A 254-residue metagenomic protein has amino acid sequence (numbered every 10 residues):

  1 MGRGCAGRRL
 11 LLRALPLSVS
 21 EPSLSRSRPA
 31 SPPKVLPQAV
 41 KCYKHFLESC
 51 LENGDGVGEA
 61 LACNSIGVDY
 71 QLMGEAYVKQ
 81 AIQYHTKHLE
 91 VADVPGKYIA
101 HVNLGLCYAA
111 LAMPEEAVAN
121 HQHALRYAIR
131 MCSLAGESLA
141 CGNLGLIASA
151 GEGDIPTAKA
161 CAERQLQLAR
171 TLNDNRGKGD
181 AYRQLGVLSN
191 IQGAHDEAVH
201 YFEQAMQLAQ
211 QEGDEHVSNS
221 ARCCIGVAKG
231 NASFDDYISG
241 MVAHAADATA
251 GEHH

Functional and structural regions predicted by a protein language model:
M1, L11, E21-P32, V57-G74 (+5 more regions): Conserved alpha-helical positions within TPR/SEL1-like repeat arrays
K34, G74-A76, A112, E152-G153 (+1 more regions): Residue-level detector of the short coil/turn that links helix A to helix B within each tetratricopeptide repeat
H45-E52, T86-E90, H123-R130, R164-D174 (+1 more regions): Amphipathic alpha-helical segments of tetratricopeptide repeats
L51-E52, Q71-L72, D93-V94, I129-R130 (+6 more regions): Helix-capping and short linker residues that terminate individual alpha-solenoid repeat units
G54-D55, P95-G96, M131-S133, L172-D174 (+3 more regions): Boundary/linker segments of alpha-helical solenoid repeat arrays
A150-G153, V187-I191, I225-M241, A248: Alpha-helical linker/edge segments of TPR/alpha-solenoid repeat scaffolds and analogous pre-/post-domain helices
